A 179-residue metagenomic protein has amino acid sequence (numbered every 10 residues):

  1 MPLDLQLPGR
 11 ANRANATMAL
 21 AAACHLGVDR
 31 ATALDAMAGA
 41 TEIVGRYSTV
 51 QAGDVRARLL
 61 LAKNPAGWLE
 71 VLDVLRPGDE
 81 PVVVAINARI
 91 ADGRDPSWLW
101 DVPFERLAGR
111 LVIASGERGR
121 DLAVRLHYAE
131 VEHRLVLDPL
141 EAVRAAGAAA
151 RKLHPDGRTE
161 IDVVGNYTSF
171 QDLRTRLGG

Functional and structural regions predicted by a protein language model:
M1-D4: Extended acidic/charged loop-beta regions that coordinate divalent cations and stabilize anionic phosphate/carboxylate
L7-L20, I43-R46: Short glycine/threonine-rich catalytic loop with a Thr-x-Gly-x-Asp
C24-D29, D35-G179: ATP-dependent carboxylate-amine ligase
